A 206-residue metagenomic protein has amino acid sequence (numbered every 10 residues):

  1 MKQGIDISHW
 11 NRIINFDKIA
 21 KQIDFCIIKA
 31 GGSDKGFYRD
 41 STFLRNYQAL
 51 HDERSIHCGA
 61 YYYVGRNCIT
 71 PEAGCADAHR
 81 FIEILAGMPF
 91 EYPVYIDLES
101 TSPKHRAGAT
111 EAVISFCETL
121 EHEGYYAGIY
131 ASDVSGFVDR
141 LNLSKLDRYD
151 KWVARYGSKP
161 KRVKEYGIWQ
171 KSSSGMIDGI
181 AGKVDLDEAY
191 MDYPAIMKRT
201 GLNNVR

Functional and structural regions predicted by a protein language model:
M1-N11, F16, S144-R206: Functionally critical loop-and-helix segments that line ligand-binding/catalytic clefts of soluble enzyme domains
M1-Y126: Substrate-binding cleft of extracellular glycoside hydrolase catalytic domains
S33, G65, T101, V134-G136 (+2 more regions): Short, solvent-exposed loop/turn segments at secondary-structure junctions
Y47, Y92-V94, L141, A181 (+1 more regions): Solvent-exposed, flexible loop/coil residues
Y62, A131, R155: Short beta-strand/turn micro-motifs composed of small residues that flank or help shape donor/cofactor-binding pockets
H79-I96, S100-S102, D139-Y166: Structural recognition of alpha->loop->beta junctions
R106-A109, V138-N142, I180: A short secondary-structure junction signal
E123-V138: Aromatic-lined carbohydrate-recognition surfaces of secreted/lumenal glycan-active proteins
